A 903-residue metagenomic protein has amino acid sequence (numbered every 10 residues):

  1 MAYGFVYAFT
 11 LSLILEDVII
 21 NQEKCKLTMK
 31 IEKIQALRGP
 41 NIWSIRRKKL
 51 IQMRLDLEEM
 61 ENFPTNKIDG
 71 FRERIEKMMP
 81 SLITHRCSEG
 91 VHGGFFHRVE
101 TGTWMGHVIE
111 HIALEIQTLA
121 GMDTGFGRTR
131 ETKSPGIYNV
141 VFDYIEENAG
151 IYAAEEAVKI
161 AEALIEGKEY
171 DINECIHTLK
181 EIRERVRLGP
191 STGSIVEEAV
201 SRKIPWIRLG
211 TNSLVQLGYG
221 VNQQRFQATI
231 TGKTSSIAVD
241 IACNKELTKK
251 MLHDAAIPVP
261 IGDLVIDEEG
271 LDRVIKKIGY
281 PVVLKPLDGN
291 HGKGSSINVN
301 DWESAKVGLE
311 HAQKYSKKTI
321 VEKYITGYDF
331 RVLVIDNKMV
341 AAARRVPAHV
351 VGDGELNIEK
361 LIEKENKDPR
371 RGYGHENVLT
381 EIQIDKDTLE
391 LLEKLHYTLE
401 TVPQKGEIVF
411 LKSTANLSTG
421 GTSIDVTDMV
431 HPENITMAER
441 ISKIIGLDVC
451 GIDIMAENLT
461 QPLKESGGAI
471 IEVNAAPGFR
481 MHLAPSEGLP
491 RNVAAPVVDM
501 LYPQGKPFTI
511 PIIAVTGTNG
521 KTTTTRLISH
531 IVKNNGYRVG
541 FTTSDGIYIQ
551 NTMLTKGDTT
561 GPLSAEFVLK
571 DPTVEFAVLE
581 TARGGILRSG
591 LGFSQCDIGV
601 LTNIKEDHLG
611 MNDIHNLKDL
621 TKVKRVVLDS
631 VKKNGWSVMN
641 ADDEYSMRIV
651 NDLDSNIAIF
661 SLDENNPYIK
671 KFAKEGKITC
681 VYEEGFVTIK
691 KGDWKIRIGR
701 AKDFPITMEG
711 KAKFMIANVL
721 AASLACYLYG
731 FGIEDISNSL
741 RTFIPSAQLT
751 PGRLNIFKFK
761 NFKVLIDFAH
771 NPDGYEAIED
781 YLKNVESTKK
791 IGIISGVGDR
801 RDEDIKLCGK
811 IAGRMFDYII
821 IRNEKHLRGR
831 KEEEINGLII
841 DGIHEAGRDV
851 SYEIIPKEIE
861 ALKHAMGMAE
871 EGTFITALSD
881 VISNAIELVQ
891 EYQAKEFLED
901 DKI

Functional and structural regions predicted by a protein language model:
G4-Y7, K33-Q52, D56-E76, P80-F96 (+5 more regions): ATP-dependent carboxylate-amine ligase
L15, I19-N21, C25-S201, K338-A341 (+5 more regions): ATP-dependent carboxylate activation and anion-phosphoryl transfer catalytic cores that bind Mg-ATP to form
P135-K277, N290: Conserved N-proximal alpha/beta basic substrate-recognition cap immediately N-terminal to, or forming the N-lobe
A199, T542, E580, T602 (+5 more regions): Residue-level signal for inorganic ion chemistry
V221-D385, P432: Active-site nucleotide/adenylate-binding loops and adjacent lid/helix of ATP-dependent enzymes
Q504-G546: Walker A (P-loop) phosphate-binding motif
M553-F672, T707, P772: Flexible active-site lid/hinge loop adjacent to a nucleotide/diphosphate and Mg2+-phosphate binding pocket
I614-T621, R625, G635, S655-E776: Adenine nucleotide phosphate-binding catalytic loops in nucleotide-utilizing enzymes
